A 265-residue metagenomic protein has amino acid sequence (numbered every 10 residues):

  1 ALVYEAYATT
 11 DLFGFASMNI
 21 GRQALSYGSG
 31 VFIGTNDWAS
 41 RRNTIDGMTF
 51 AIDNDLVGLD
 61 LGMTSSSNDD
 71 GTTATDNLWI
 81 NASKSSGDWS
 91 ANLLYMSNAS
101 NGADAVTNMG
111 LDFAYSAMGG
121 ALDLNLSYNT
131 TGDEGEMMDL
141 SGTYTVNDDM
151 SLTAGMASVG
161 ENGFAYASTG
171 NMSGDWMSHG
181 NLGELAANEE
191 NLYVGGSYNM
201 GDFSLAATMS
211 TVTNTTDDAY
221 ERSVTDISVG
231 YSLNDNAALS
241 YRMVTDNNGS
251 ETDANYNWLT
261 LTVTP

Functional and structural regions predicted by a protein language model:
A1-D70, A74-L93, E136-T169: Outer membrane beta-barrel
D88, Y95-P265: Outer-membrane beta-barrel pore domains
